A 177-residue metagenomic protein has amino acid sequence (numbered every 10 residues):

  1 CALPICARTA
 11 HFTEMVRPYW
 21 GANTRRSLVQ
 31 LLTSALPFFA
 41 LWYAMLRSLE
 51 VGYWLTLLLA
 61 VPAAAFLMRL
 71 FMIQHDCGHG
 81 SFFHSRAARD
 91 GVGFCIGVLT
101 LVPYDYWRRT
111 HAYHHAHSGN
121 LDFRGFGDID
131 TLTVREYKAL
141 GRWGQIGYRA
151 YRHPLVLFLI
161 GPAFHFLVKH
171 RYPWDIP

Functional and structural regions predicted by a protein language model:
A2-A64, L99-R109, H117-P177: Non-catalytic, topology-defining segments of multipass membrane proteins
M15-W20, V51, M68-I73, S85-R89: Short amphipathic alpha-helical segments, especially helix-boundary/capping motifs
P62, D76, C95: Short glycine/serine/threonine-biased micro-segments
L67-R86, W107-G119: Acidic (Asp/Glu-rich) catalytic motifs at the cytosolic membrane interface
H84-V98, F126-T131: Post-HEXXH active-site segment of zinc metalloproteases
